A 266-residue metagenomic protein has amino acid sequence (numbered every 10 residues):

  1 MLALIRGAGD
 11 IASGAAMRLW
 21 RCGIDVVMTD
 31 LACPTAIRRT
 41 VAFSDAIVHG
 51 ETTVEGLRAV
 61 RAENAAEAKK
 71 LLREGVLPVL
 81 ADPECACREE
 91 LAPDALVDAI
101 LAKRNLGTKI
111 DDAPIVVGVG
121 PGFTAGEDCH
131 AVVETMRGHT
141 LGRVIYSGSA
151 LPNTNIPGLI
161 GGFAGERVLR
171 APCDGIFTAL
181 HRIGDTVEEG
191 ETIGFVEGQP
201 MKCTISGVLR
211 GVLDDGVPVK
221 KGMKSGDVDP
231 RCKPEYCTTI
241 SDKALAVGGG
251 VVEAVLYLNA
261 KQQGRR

Functional and structural regions predicted by a protein language model:
M1-R266: Well-ordered secondary-structure scaffolds
